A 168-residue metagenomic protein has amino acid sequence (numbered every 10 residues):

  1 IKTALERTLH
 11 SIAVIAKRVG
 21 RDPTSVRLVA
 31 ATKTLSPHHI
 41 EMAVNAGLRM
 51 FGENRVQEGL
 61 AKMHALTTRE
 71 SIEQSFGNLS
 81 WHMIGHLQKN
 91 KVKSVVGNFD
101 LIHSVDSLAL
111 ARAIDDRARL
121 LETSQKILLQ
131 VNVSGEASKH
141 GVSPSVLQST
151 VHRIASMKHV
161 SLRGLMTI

Functional and structural regions predicted by a protein language model:
I1-I168: Conserved alpha/beta-domain cores
